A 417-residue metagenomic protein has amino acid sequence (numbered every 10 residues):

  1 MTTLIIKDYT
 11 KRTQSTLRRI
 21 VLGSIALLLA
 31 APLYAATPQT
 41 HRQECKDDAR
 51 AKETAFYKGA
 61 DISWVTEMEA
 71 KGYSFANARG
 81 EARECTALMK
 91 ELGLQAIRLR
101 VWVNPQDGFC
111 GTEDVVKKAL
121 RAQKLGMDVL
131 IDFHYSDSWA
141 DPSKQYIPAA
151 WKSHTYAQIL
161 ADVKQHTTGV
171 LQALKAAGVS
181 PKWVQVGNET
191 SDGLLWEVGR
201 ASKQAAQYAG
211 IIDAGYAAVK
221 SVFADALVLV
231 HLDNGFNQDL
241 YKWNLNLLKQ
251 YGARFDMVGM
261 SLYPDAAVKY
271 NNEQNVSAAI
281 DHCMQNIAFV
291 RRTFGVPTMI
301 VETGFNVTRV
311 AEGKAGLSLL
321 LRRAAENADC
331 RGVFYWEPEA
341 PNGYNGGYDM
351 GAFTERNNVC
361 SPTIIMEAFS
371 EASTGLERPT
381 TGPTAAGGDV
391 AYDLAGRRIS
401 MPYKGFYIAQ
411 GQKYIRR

Functional and structural regions predicted by a protein language model:
M1-L17: N-terminal secretory signal peptides that target proteins for export/translocation
I20-P32: Bacterial N-terminal signal peptides
H41-D128, H134-V163, G169, Q185 (+1 more regions): N-terminal substrate-binding region of glycoside hydrolase catalytic domains
K58-I62, I97-L99, V129-F133, K182-V186 (+4 more regions): Hydrophobic faces of well-ordered beta-strands that scaffold small-molecule active sites in alpha/beta enzyme cores
G111-E113, D141-N246, Y251-F255, V268-Q285 (+2 more regions): Active-site cleft segment of glycoside hydrolase catalytic domains centered on the general acid/base Glu
F289-R292, R309-L319, R323, N327-P379: Aromatic-rich peripheral "rim/lid" segments of glycoside hydrolase catalytic domains that contact and position glycan
S373-A395: Residue-level detector of functionally pivotal "anchor" positions at catalytic/ligand-binding pockets or at interdomain
F406-R417: C-terminal tail/sorting-segment detector
